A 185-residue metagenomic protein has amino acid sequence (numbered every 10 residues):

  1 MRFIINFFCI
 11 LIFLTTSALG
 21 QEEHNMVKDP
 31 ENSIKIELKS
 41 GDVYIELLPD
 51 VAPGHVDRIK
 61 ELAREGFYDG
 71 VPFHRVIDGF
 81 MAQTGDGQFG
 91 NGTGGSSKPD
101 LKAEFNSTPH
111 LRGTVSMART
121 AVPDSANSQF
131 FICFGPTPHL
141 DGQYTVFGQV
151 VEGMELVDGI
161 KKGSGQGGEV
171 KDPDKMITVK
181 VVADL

Functional and structural regions predicted by a protein language model:
R2-I10: Sec-dependent signal peptide recognition, specifically the positively charged N-region followed immediately by
N6, T15-L185: Cyclophilin-like peptidyl-prolyl cis-trans isomerases
